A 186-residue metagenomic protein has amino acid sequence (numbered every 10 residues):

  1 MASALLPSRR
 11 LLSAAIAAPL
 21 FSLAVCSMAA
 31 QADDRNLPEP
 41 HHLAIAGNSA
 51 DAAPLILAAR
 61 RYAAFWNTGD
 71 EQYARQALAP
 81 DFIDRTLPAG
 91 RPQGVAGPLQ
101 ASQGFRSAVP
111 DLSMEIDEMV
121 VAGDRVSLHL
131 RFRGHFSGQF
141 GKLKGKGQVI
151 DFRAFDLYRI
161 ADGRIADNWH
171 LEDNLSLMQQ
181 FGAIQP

Functional and structural regions predicted by a protein language model:
S8-S13: N-terminal export leaders
I16-F21, V25: Hydrophobic helical h-region of N-terminal Sec-dependent signal peptides in bacterial secretory/periplasmic proteins
F21, A30-Q76, P80, I184-P186: Short, low-complexity N-terminal intrinsically disordered segments enriched in polar/charged residues
A52-L57, E71-G123: A solvent-exposed, acidic/Ser-Thr-rich amphipathic alpha-helical stretch
Y62, Y73-R75, F82, P98 (+4 more regions): Hydrophobic pocket/interface hotspot
E118-V120, F132-G134, E172: A mature extracytoplasmic/lumenal domain signature
R131-D162: Exposed beta-sheet edge and beta->alpha loop/turn motif
D151-Q179: Short beta-strand edge/turn micro-motifs at domain boundaries
